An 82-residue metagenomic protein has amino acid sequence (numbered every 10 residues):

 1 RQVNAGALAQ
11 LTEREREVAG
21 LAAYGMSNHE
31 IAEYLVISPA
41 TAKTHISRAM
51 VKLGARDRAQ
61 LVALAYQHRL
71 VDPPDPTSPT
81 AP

Functional and structural regions predicted by a protein language model:
R1-L21, D72-A81: Regulatory hinge/linker segments at domain boundaries that couple sensory/effector modules to output domains
G6-A9, E33, A59, H68: Intrinsic-disorder/low-complexity peptide segments enriched for small residues
G20, E33, A63: A cross-family signal for key residues in well-ordered alpha-helices that form functional helical elements
L21-A23, A40, Y66: Short amphipathic helical patch at the helix-1/turn junction of helix-turn-helix
G25-Q60: Recognition helix of helix-turn-helix DNA-binding domains
V51-P82: Basic, Lys/Arg-enriched C-terminal extension of HTH/homeodomain DNA-binding domains
